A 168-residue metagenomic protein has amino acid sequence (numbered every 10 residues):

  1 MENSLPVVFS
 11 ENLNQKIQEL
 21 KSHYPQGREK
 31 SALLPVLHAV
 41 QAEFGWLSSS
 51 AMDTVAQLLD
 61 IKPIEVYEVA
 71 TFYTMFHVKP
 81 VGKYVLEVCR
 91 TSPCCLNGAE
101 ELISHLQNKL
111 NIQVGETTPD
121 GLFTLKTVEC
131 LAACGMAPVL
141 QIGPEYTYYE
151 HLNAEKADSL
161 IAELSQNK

Functional and structural regions predicted by a protein language model:
M1-K168: Signature of N-terminal electron-transfer/Fe-S-associated modules in redox systems
